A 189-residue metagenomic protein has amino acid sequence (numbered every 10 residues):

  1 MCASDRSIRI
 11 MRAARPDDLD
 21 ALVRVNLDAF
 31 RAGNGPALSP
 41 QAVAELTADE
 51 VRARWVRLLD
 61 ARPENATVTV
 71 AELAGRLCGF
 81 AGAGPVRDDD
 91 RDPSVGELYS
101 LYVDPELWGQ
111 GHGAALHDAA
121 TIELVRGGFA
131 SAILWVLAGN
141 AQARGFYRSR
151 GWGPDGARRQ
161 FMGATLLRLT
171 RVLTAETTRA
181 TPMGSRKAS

Functional and structural regions predicted by a protein language model:
D5-R9, A13-L19, R24-E106, H117-A119 (+5 more regions): Acetyl-CoA-dependent GNAT
P105-W108, L134-A143, Q160-T165: Conserved beta-strand-loop-alpha-helix junction that forms the acyl-donor binding cleft
G111-G113: Conserved G/P- and acidic residue-centered "switch" motifs that form tight phosphate/ATP-binding loops in soluble
R148-A157: Conserved acetyl-CoA-binding loop of GNAT-fold acetyltransferases
R168-V172: Short C-terminal beta-strand
